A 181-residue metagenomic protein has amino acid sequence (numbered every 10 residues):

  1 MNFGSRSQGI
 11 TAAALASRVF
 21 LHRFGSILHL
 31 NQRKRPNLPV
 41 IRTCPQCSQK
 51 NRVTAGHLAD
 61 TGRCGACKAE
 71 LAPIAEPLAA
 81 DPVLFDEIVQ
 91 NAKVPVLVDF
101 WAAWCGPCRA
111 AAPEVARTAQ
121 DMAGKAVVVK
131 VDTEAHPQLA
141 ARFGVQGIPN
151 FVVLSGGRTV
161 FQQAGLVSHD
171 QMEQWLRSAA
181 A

Functional and structural regions predicted by a protein language model:
C44-C47, C64-C67: Short cysteine-rich clusters marking metal-coordination/redox-active sites
V53-G62: Short linker/helix segments within small regulatory modules
L78-P95: A short beta-strand-turn-helix
K93, F100-W104, G147: Short pre-active-site segment immediately N-terminal to redox-active cysteine/selenocysteine motifs in thiol-based
V94, F143-V152: Structural micro-motif
F100-E114: Conserved redox-active cysteine motifs that mediate thiol-disulfide chemistry, especially di-cysteine Cys-X(1-2)-Cys
A116-A119, A123-P137: Thiol-based oxidoreductase modules, predominantly thioredoxin-like and allied folds used for disulfide exchange
V152-A181: Non-catalytic, surface beta->alpha helical segment in thiol-disulfide oxidoreductase systems
